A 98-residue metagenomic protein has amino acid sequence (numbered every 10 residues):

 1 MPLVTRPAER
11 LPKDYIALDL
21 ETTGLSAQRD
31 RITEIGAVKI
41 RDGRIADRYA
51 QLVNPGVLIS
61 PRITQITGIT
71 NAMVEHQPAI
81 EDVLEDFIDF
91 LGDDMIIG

Functional and structural regions predicted by a protein language model:
M1-G98: Conserved non-catalytic scaffold segment of RNase H-like nuclease domains
